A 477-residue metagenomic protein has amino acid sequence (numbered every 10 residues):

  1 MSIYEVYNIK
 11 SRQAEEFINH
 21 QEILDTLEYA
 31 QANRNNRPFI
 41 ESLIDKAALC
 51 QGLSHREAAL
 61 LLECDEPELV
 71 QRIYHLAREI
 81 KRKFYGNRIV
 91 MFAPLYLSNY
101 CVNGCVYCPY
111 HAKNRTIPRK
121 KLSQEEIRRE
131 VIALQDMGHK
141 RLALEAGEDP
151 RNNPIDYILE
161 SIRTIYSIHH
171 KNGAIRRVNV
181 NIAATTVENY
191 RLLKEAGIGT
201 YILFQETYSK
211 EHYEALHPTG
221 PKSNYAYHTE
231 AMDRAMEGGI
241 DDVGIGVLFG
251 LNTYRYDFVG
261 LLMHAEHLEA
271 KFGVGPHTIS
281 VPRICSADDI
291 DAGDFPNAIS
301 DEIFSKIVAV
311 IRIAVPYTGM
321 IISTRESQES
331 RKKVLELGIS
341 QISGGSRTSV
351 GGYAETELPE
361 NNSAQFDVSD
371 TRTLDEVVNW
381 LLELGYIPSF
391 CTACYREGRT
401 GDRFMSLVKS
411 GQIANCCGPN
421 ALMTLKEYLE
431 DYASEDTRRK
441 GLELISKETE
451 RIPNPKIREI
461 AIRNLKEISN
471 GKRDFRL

Functional and structural regions predicted by a protein language model:
M1-K46, E329-L337, S346-L477: Radical SAM enzyme core and accessory elements
E41, D45, L49-I89: An N-cap/entry alpha-helix motif that binds or orients negatively charged groups
K46, I80, L134-M137, I168 (+4 more regions): Change "in soluble alpha/beta enzymes" to "in soluble alpha/beta proteins
Y85-G86, V90-E126: Canonical Radical SAM [4Fe-4S] cluster-binding loop centered on the CxxxCxxC motif and its immediate flanking residues
A93, V131, L159-Y166, Y190 (+5 more regions): Generic structural signal for well-ordered alpha-helices, preferentially at hydrophobic/aromatic core positions
A112-R129, A133-M236, D241-L251, G273-S280 (+1 more regions): Core AdoMet radical
A146, T200, A226-I290, S300-E329 (+2 more regions): Conserved C-terminal portion of the radical SAM core fold that forms the substrate/S-adenosylmethionine-binding
L216-K222, G293-N297, S363: Short glycine-enriched, charge-decorated loop/helix-capping segments at active-site entrances that position
